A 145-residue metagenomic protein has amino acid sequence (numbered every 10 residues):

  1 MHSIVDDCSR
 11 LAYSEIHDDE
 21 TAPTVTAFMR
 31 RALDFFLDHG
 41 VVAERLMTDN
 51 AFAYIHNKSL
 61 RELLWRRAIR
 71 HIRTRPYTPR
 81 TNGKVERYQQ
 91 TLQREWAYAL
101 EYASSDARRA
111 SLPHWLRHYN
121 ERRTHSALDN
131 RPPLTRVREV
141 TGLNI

Functional and structural regions predicted by a protein language model:
M1, V25, H56, Y88 (+1 more regions): Hydrophobic (often cysteine-bearing) scaffold residues that line and stabilize catalytic clefts of nucleotide/cofactor
M1-D18, L33: Short conserved beta-strand segments at catalytic cores or DNA/RNA-binding microdomains of nucleic-acid binding
H2, D49, H71, Q89 (+1 more regions): Histidine-centered active-site/metal-ligand motif
E15-H39: Active-site beta-loop-alpha junctions of metal-dependent nucleic acid enzymes, especially the RNase H-like/DDE
E20, D38-H56, R75-Y77, N130-L134: Acidic/histidine-rich, metal-coordinating catalytic segments
R45-A51, L64-K84, L100-A103: RNase H-like polynucleotidyl transferase catalytic core
S59-R61: Distinct, well-ordered alpha-helical segments
R67-I69, Q90-I145: C-terminal domain-tail junction helix/linker
